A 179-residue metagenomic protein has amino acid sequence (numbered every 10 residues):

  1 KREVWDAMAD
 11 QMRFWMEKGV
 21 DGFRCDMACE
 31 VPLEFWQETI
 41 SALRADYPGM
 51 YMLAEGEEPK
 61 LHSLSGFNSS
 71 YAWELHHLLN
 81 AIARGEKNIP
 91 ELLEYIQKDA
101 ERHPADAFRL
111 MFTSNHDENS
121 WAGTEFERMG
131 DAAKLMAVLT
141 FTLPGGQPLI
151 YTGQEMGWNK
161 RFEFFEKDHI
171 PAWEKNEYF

Functional and structural regions predicted by a protein language model:
K1, K18-V20, N115-G123, E166: Short glycine/proline-rich turn/loop motifs
K1-K18, A28-C29: Active-site-adjacent "subsite" loops/lids of carbohydrate-active enzymes
E3, E30-V31, E127-D131: Alpha-helix N-cap and loop-to-helix initiation/capping positions
W5-M8, W36, A133: Aromatic/hydrophobic pocket-lining residues that form the small-molecule binding cavity in soluble enzyme cores
Q11, D21, D26-R109, L139-T142 (+1 more regions): Active-site-proximal helices and loops of the catalytic beta/alpha 8
L53-A54, G145-T152: Acidic/polar loop patches that form or flank catalytic/metal-binding clefts of enzymes that bind anionic ligands
H103-R128: Active-site clefts of carbohydrate-active enzymes
